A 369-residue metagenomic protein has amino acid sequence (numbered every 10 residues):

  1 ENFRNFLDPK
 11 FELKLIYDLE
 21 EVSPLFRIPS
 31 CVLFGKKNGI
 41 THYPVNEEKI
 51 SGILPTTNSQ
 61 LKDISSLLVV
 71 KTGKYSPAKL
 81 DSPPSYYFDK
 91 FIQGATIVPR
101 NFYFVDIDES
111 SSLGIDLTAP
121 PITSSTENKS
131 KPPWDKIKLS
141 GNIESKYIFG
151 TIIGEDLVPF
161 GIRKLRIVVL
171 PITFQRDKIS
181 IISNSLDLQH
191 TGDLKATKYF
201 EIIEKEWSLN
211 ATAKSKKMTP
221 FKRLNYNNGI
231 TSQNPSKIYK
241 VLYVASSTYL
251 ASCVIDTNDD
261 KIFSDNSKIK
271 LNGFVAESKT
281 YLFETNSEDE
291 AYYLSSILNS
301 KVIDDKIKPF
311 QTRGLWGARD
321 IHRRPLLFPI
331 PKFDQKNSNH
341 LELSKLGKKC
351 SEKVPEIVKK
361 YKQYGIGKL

Functional and structural regions predicted by a protein language model:
E1, L33-K36, I152, Y243 (+1 more regions): Conserved proline-anchored active-site loop of SAM-dependent methyltransferases that bridges a beta-strand
E1-D18, L33: Conserved Class I SAM-dependent methyltransferase catalytic core
E12-L15, G39-T56, R163-V168, A251-D256 (+1 more regions): Short, well-ordered strand-loop elements centered on a beta-strand within folded domains, enriched for acidic residues
E20-F26: AMP-binding (ANL) adenylation modules
R27-R100: Flexible, glycine-/basic-rich loop-and-beta segments that form/coincide with the SAM-dependent methyltransferase
Y75-E342: Polybasic, glycine- and aromatic-enriched phosphate-binding surface used to engage nucleic acids
R324-L369: Non-catalytic DNA-recognition/assembly elements of restriction-modification systems
